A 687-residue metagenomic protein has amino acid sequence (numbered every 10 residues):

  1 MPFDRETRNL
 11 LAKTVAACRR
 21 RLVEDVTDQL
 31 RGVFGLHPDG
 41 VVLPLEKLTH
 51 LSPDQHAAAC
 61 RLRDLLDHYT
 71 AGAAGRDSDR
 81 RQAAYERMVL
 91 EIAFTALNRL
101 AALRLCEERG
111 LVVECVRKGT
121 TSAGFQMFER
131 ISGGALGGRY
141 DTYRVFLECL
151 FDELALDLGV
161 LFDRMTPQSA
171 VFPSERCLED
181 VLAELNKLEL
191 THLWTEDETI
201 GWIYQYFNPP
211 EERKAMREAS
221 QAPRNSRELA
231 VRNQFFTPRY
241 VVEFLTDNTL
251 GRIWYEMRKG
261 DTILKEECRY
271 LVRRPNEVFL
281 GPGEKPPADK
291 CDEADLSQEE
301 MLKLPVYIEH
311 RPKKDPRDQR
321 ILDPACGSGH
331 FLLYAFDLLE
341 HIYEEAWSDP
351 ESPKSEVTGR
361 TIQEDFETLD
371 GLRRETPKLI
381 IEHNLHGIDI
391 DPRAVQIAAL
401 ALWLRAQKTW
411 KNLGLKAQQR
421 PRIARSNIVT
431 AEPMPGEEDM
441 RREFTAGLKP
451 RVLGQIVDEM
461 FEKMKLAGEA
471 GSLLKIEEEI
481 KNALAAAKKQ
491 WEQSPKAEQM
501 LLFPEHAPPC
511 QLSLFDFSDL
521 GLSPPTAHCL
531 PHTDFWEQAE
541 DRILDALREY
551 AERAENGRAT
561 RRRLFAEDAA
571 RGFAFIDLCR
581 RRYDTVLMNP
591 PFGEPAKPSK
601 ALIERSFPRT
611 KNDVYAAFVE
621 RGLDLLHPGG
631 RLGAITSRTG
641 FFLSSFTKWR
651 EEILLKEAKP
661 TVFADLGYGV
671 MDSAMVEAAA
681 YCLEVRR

Functional and structural regions predicted by a protein language model:
M1-I200, Q205-I576, G667: Charged, often flexible domain-edge or linker segments that flank or initiate folded functional domains
M1-N9, T237, L333, E340 (+4 more regions): Signature of N6-adenine DNA methyltransferases within the class I
